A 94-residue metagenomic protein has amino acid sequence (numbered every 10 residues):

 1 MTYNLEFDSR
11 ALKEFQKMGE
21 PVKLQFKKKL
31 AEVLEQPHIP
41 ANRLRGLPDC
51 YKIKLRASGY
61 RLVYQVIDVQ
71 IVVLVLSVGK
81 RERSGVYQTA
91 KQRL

Functional and structural regions predicted by a protein language model:
T2-N4, R10-K13, K17, L24 (+2 more regions): Enriched for short, Lys/Arg-rich terminal
K17-E20, E35: Secondary-structure boundary motif
V22, F26-V33: Compact soluble domain cores
A31-L55: A short, surface-exposed loop/turn module that caps and links secondary-structure elements
